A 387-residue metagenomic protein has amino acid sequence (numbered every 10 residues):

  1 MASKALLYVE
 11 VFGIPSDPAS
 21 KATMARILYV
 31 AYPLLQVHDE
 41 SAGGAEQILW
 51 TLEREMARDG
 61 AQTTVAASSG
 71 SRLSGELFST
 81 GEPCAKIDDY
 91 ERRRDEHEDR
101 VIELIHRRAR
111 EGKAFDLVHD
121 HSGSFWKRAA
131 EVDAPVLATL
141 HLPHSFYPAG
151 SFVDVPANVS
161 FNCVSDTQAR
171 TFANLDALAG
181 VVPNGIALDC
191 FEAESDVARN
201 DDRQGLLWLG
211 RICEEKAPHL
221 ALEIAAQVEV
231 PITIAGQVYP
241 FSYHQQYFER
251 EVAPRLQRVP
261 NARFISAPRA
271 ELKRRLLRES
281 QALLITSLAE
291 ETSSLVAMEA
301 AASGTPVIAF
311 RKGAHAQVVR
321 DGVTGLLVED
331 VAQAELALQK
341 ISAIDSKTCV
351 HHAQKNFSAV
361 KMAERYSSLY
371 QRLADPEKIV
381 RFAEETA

Functional and structural regions predicted by a protein language model:
A2-L7: Extreme N-terminal basic, low-complexity initiation segments that serve as generic localization/processing leaders
G13-A387: Catalytic cores of nucleotide-sugar-dependent glycosyltransferases that transfer UDP/GDP/TDP-activated
